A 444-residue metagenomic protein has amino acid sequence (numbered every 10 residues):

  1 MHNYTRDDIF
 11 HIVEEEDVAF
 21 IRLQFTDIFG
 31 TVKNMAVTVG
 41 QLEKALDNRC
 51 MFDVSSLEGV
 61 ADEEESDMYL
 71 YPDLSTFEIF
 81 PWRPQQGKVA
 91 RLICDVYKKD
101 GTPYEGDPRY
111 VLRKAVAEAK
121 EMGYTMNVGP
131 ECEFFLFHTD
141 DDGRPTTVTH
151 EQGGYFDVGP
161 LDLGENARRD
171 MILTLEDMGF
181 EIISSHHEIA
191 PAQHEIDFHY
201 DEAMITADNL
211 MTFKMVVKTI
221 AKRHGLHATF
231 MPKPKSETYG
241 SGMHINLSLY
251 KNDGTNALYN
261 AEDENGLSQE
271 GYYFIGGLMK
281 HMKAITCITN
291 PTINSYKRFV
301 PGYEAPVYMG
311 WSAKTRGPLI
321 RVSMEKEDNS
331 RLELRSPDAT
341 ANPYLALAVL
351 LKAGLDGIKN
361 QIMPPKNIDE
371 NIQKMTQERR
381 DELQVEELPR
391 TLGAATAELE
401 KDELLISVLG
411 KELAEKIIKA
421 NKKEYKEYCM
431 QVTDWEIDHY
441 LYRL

Functional and structural regions predicted by a protein language model:
M1-S184, T206, L226, L345 (+1 more regions): ATP/Mg2+-dependent ligation/transfer catalytic cores
F20, V89-I93, G129-E133, Q193-E195 (+4 more regions): Broad gene-expression machinery/nucleic-acid interaction feature
D27, Y97-P103, P160, Y200-T206 (+4 more regions): A generic structural motif
I28-K33, D100-G101, L136, P191 (+6 more regions): Flexible loop/turn segments at secondary-structure boundaries
P81-K88, T125-N127, S185-A190, T238 (+2 more regions): Short glycine/proline-enriched loop/turn "hinge" motifs that connect secondary-structure elements and lie
N127-H138, T147, M178-F198, A228-S248 (+1 more regions): Core alpha/beta catalytic barrel or barrel-like domain that forms the active/cofactor pocket in diverse metabolic
Y200-T212, K235-S236: Active-site neighborhood of thiol-dependent amide/isopeptide-bond enzymes
T212, I220-K222, L226-H227, Y250-L444: Catalytic-core signal marking the mid-to-C-terminal active-site face
